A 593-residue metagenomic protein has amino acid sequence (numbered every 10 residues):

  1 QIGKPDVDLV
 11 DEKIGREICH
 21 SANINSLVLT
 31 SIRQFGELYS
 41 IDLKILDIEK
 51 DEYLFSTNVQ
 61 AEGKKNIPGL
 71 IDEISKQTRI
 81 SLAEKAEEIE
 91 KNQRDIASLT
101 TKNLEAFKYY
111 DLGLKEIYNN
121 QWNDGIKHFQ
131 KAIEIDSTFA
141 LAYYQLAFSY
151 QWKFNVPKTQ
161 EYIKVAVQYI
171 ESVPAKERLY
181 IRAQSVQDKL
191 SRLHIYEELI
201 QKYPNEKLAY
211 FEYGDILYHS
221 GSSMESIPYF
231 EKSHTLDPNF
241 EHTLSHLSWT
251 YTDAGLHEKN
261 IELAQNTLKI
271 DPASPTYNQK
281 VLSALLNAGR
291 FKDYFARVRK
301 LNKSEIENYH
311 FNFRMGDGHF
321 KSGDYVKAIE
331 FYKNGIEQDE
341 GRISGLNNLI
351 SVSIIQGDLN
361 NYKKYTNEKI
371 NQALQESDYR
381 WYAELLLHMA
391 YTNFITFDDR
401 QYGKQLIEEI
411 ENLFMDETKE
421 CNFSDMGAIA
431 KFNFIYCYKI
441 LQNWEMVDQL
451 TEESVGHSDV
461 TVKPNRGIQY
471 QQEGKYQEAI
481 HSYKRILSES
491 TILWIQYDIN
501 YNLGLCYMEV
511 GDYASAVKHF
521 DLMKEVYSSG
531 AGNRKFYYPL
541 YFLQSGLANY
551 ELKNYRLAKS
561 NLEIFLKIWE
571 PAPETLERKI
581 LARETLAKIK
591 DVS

Functional and structural regions predicted by a protein language model:
I2-D124, V173, R178, S185 (+1 more regions): Catalytic-center loop of serine/cysteine hydrolases
A106, A140-L141, P174-K176, K207-L208 (+10 more regions): Helix-start (N-cap) detector for alpha-helical repeat units in TPR-like alpha-solenoids, especially tetratricopeptide
N119, K153, Q187-L190, S220 (+9 more regions): Structural motif corresponding to the intra-repeat A-B loop/turn of tetratricopeptide repeats
E134, V167-E171, E197-P204, T235-L236 (+9 more regions): Solenoid-like repeat scaffolds
